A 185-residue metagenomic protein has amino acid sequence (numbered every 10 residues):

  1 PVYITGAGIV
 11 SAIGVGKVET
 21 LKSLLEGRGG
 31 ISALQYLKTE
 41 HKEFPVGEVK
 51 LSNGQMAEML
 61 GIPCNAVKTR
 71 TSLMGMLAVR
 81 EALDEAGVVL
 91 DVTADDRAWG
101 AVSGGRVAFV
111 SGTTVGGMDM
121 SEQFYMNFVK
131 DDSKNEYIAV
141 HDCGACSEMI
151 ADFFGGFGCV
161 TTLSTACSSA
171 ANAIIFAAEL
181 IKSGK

Functional and structural regions predicted by a protein language model:
P1-C159, E179-K182: Conserved "HGTGT" condensation-loop signature of ketosynthase/thiolase-family condensing enzymes that catalyze
M76, A173-I174: Active-site alpha-helical elements of protease catalytic centers
C159-T165: Short loop-beta-helix segment that forms the pyridoxal 5′-phosphate
A170: Short conserved active-site loop signatures built around small residues
